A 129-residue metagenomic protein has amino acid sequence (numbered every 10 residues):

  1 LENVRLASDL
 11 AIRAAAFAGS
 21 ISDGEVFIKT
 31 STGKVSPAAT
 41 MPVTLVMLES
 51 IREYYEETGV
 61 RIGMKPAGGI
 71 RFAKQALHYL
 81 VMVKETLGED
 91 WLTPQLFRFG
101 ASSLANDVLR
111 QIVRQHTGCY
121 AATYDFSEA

Functional and structural regions predicted by a protein language model:
L1-M64, R71-L96, I112-A129: Alpha/beta enzyme core
K34, G68-R71, A101-N106: Glycine-rich beta-alpha junction loops
L109: A short local structural element in Rossmann-fold oxidoreductases
